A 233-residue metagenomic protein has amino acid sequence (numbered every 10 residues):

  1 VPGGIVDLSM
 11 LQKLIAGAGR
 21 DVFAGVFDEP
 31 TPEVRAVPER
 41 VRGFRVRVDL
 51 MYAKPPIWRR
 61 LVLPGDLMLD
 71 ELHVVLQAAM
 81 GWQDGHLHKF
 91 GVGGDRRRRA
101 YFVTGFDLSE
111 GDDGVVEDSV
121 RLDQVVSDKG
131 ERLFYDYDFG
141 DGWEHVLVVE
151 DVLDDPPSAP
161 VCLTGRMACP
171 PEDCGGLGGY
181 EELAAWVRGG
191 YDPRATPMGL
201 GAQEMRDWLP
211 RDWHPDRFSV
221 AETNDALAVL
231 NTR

Functional and structural regions predicted by a protein language model:
V1-R233: Short linear regulatory motifs enriched in tryptophan with gly/pro/ser
